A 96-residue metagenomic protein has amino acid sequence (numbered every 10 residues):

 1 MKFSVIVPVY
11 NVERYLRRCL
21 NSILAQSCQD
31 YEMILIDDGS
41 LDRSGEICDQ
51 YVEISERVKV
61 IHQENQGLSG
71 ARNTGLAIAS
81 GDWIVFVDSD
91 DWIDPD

Functional and structural regions predicted by a protein language model:
M1-D96: Nucleotide-sugar donor-binding/catalytic module of glycosyltransferases that assemble extracellular/cell-envelope
